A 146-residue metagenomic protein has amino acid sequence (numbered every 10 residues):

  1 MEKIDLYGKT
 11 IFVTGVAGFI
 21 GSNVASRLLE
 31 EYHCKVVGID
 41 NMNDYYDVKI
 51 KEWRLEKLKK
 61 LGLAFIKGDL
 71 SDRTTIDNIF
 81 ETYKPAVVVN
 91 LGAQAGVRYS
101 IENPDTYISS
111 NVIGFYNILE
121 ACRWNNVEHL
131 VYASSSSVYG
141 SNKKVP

Functional and structural regions predicted by a protein language model:
M1-P146: N-terminal Rossmann-like NAD(P)+-binding domain of SDR-like oxidoreductases, especially those catalyzing
